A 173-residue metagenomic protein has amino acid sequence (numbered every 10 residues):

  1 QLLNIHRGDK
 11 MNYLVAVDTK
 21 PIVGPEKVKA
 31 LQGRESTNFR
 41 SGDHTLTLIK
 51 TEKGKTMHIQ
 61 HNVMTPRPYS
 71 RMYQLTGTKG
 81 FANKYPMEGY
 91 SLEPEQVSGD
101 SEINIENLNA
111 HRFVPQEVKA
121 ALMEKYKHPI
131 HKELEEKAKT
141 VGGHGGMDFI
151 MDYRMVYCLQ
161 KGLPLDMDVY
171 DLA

Functional and structural regions predicted by a protein language model:
Q1-S70, Q74, A173: Rossmann-like dinucleotide-binding domain that binds NAD(P)(H)
H61, P86-M87: Short clusters of small/polar residues that mark proteolytic maturation junctions
P66-P86, L92-A173: C-terminal helical cap and adjacent loop that interface with cofactors, partners, or active-site loops
